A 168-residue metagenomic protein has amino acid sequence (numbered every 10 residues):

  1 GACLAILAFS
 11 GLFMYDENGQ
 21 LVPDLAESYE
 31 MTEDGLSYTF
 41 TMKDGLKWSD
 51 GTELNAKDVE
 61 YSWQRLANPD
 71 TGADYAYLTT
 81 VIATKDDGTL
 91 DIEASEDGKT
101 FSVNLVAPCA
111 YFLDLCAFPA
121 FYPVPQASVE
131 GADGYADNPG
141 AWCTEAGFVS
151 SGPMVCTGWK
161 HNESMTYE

Functional and structural regions predicted by a protein language model:
G1-A2, L25-A26, T52, F112-P123: A structural "hinge/loop" feature
G1-E33, V149: N-terminal lobe/hinge region of extracytoplasmic solute-binding protein
G1-L4, L46, N162: Extracytoplasmic "Venus flytrap"
A5-F9, V22, A26, A56-W63 (+2 more regions): Extracytoplasmic/secreted envelope proteins and their assembly/folding machinery, especially bacterial periplasmic
F13, E17, K47, Q64-T71 (+2 more regions): Sec-exported extracytoplasmic/periplasmic mature domains
S28-A73, S102-N104: Aromatic- and charge-enriched surface segment that lines or borders ligand/interaction sites
T41, E60, A76-G131, G158-K160: Surface-exposed binding/hinge segments that line and control ligand-binding clefts or catalytic entry sites
A117-E168: Gly/Pro-rich hinge or "lid" segments in bacterial periplasmic/extracellular proteins
